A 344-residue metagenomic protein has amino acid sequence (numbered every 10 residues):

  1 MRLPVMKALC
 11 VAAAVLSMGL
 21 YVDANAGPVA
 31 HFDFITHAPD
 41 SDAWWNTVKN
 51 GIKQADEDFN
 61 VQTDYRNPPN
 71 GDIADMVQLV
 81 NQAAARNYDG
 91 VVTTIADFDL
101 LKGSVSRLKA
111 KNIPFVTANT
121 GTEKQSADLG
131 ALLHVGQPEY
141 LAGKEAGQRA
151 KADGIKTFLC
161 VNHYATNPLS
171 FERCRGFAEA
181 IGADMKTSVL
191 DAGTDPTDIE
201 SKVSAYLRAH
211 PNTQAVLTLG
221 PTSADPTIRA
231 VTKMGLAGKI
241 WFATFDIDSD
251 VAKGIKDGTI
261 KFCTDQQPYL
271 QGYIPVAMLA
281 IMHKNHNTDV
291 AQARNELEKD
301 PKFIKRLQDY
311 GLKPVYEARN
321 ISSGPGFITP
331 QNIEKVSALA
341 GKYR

Functional and structural regions predicted by a protein language model:
M1-C10: Bacterial N-terminal signal peptides that target proteins for export
P28, A180-I181, M278-R344: Hinge/cleft segment of the Venus flytrap/periplasmic-binding protein
V29-F59, D64-V80, Y88, T94-F98 (+2 more regions): Extracytoplasmic "Venus flytrap"
A43-D58, A142-A146, P168-M185, K202 (+2 more regions): Short, solvent-exposed amphipathic alpha-helices that sit in or adjacent to ligand/effector-binding or catalytic
E57-N70, L159-C160, A178-T197: Short beta-strand elements in bilobed, periplasmic/extracellular small-molecule ligand-binding domains
Q62, F98-L141, T157, D248-K256 (+1 more regions): Flexible loop/hinge segments that line or gate small-molecule binding clefts
M76, L133-F158, I199-E200, I247-V251 (+1 more regions): Hydrophobic alpha-helical segments within soluble ligand-binding/sensing domains
N81, V91-A110, F177, A192-G254: Hydrophobic alpha-helical
